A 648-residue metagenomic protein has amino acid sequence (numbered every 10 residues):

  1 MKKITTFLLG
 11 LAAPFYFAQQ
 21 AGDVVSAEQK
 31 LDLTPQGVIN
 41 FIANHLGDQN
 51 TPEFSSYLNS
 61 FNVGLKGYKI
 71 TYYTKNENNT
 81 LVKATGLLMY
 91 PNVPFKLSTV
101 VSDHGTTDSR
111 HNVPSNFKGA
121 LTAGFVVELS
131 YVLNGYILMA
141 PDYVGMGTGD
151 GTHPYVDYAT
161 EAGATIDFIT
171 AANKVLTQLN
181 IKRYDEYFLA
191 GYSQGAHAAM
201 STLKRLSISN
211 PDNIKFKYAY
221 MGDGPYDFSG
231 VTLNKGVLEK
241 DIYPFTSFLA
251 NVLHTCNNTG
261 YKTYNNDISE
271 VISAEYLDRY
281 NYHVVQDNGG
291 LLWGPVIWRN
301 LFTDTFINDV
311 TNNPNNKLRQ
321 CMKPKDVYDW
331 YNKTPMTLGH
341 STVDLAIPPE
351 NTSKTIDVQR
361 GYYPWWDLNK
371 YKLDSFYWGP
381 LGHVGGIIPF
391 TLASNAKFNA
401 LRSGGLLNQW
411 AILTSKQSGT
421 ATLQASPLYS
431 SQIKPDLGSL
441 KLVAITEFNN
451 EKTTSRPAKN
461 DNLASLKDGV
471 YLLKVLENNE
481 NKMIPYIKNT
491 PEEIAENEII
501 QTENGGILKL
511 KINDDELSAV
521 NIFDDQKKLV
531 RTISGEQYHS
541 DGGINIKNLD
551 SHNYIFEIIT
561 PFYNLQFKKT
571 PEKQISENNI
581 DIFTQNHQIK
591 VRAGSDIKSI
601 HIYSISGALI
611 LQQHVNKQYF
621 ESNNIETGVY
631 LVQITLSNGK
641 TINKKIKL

Functional and structural regions predicted by a protein language model:
Q19-F95: Catalytic-loop region of hydrolases
N78-L81, N92-Y131: Short, surface-exposed "cap/lid" segments of acyl-processing enzymes
Y155-T177: Alpha/beta-hydrolase active-site loop
G222-D329: Accessory cap/linker subdomain of secreted extracellular hydrolases
L233, P314, L318-M322, G339 (+3 more regions): C-terminal catalytic histidine-bearing segment of alpha/beta-hydrolase fold enzymes
T337-H340, D344: Short beta-strand/loop motif that positions the catalytic acidic residue of the alpha/beta-hydrolase fold
A411-Y429, L472-N513, E557-R592, T627-L648: C-terminal tail/sorting-segment detector
P457-L476, E536-E557, Q588, R592 (+2 more regions): Short, surface-exposed loop/turn motifs with a glycine/proline- and acidic-biased composition
